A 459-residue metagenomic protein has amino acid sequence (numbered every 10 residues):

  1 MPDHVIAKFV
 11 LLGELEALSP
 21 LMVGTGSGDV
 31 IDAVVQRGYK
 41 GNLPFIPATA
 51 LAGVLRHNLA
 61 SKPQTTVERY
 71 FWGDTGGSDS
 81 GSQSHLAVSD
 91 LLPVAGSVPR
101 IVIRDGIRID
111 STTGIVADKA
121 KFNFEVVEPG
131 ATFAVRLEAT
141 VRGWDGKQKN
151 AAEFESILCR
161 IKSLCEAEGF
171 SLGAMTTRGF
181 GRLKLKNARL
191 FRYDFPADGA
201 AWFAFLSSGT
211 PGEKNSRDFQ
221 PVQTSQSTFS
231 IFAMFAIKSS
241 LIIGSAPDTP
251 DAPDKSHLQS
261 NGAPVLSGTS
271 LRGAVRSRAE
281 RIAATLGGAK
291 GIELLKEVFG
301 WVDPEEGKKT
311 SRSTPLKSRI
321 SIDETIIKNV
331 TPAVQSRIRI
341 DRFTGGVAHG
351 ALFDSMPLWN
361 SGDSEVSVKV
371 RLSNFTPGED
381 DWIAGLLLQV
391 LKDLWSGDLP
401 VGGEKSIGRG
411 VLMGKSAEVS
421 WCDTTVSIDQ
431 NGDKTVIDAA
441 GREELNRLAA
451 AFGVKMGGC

Functional and structural regions predicted by a protein language model:
M1-C459: Small/polar/charged residue-enriched interaction surfaces, especially the RNA/DNA-contacting tracks of RNP/CRISPR
